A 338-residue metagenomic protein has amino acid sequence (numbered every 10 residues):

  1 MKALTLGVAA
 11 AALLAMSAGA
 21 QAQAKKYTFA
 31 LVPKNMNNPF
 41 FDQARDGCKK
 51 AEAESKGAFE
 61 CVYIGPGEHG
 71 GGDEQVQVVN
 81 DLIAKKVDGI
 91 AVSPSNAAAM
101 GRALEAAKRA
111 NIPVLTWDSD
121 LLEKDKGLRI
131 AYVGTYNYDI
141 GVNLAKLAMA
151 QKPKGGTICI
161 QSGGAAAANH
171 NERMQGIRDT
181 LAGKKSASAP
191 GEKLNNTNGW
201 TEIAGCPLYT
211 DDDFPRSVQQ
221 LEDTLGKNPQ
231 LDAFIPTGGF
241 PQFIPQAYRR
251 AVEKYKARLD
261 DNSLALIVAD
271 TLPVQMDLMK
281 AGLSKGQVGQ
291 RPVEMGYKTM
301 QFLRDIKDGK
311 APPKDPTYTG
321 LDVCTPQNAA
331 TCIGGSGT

Functional and structural regions predicted by a protein language model:
M1-T5: Positively charged n-region of N-terminal signal peptides that target proteins for export
G7-A15: Bacterial N-terminal signal peptides
M16-A22: Sec/Tat signal peptide C-region and signal peptidase I cleavage site
A22-T338: A residue-level marker of the well-folded mature domains of exported/periplasmic proteins
